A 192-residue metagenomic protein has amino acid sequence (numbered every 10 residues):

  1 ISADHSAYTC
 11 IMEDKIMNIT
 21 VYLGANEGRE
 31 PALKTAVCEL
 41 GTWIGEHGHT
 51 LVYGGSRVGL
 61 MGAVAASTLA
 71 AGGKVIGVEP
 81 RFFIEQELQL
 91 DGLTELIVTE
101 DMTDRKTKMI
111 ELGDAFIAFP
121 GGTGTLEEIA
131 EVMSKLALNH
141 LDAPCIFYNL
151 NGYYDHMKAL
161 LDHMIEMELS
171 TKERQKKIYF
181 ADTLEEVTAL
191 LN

Functional and structural regions predicted by a protein language model:
I1: Nucleic acid-machinery interaction/catalytic patches
D4-E13: Short, positively charged and aromatic/hydrophobic N-terminal segments
E13-L112, L150-A189: A cross-family phosphate/adenosyl-ligand binding-site feature
V75, N139-A143: Short, structured loop/turn "capping" segments at alpha-beta junctions
D104-L138, I146: Active-site/ligand-binding-proximal alpha/beta "capping" segment
A143-N151: Short loop-to-beta-strand entry elements in the cores of soluble alpha/beta enzymes
